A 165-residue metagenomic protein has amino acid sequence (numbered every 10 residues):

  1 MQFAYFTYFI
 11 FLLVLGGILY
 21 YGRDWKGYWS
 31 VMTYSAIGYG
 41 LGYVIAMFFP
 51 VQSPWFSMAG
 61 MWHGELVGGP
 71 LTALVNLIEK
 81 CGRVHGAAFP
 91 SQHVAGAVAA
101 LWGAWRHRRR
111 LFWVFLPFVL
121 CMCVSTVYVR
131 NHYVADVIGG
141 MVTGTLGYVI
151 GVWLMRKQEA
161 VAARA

Functional and structural regions predicted by a protein language model:
M1-F11: N-terminal transmembrane-helix/juxtamembrane module of multi-pass inner/ER membrane proteins
F9, V31, P50, H93 (+1 more regions): Divalent metal-coordination and catalytic microenvironments
L13-F49, S57: Interfacial segments of alpha-helical transmembrane regions
V14-Y21, V94-F112, V142-G151: Membrane-interfacial alpha-helical segments at the cytosolic side of multi-pass membrane proteins
Y39-A46, V119-Y128: Aromatic-anchored segments of alpha-helical transmembrane domains
V44-H107: Membrane-interfacial catalytic/cofactor-binding modules of polytopic membrane enzymes
S53-P54, A88, C121-G147: Interfacial helix-loop-helix junctions of multi-pass membrane proteins
V152-R164: Membrane-interface capping segments at transmembrane-helix boundaries
